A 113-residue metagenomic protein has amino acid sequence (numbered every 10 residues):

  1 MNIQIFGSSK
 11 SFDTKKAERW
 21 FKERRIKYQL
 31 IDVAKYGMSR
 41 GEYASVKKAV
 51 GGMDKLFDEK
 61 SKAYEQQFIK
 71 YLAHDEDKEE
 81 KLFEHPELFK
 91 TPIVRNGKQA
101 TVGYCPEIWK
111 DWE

Functional and structural regions predicted by a protein language model:
M1-R19, E23-R24, Y28-V33: Local sequence-structure signature of Cys/Sec-based thiol-disulfide redox active-site neighborhoods
V33-E113: Thiol/selenol-based redox catalytic cores and closely related redox-interacting motifs
